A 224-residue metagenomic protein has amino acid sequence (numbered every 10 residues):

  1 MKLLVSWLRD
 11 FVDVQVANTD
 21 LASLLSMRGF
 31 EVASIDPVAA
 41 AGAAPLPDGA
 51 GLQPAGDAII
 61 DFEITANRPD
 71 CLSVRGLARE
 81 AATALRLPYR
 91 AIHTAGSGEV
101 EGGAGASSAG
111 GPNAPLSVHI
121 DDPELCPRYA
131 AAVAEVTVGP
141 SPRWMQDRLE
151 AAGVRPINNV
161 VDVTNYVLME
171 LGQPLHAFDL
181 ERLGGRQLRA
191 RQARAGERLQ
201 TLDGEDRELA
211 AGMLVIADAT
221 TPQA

Functional and structural regions predicted by a protein language model:
M1-A224: RNA/tRNA-interacting regions in translation and RNA-turnover enzymes
